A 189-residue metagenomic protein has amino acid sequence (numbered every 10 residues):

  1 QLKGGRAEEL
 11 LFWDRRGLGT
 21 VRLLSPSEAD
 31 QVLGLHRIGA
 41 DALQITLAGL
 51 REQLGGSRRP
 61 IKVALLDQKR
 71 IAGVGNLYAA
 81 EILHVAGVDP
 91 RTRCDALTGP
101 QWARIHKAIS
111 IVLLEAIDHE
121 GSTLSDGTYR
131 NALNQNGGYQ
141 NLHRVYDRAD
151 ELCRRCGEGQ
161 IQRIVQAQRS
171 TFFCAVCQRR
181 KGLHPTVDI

Functional and structural regions predicted by a protein language model:
Q1-I189: Structured catalytic/nucleic-acid-binding cores of DNA maintenance enzymes
